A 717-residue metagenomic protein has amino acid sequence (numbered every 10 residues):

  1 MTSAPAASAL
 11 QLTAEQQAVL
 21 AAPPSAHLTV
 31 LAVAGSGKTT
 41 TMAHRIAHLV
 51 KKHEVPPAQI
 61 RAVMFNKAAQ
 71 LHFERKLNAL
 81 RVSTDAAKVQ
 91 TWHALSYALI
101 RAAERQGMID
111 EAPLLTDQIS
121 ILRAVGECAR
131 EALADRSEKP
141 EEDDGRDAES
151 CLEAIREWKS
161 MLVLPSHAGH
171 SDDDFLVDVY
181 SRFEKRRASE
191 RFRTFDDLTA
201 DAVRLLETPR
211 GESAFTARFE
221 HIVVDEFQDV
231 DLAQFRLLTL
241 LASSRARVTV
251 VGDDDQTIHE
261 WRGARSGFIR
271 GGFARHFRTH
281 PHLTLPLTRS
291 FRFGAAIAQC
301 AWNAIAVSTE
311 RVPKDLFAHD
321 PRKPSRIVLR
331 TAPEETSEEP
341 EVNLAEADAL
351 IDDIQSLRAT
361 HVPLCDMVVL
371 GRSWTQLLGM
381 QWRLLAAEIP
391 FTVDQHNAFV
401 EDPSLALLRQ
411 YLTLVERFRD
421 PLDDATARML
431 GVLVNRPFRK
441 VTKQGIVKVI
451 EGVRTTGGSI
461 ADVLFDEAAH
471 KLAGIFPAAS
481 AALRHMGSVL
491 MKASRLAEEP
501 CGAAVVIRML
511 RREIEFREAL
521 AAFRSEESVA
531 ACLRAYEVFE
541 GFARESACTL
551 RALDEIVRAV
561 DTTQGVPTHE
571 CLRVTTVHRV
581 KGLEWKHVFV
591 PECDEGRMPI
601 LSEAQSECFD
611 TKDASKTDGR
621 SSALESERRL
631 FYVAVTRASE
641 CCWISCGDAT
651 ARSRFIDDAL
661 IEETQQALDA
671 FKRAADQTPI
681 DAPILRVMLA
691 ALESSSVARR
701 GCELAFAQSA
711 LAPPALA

Functional and structural regions predicted by a protein language model:
T2-A22, A26-A34, A58, M108-L114 (+4 more regions): Inter-lobe coupling/hinge region of RecA-like P-loop helicase motors
T2-A34, K88, D117-A124, H170-R270 (+3 more regions): Conserved helicase NTPase motor core
S25-L28, V33-S36, L49-A200, A217 (+4 more regions): A basic/glycine-biased coupling hinge at the interface between accessory DNA-binding modules
T39-A47: Motif I (Walker A/P-loop) of helicase-class P-loop NTPases
H48, L232-E339: Conserved RecA-like helicase ATPase core segment that couples NTP binding/hydrolysis to strand translocation
V55-Q70, A87, D225, V251 (+4 more regions): Conserved RecA-like ASCE P-loop NTPase motor core of nucleic-acid helicases/translocases
A94-L95, R275-T279, H361-E499: ATPase/helicase motor core of nucleic-acid motors
D420-A427, E467-W585, E595-I600, C641-W643 (+8 more regions): Accessory C-terminal helicase-associated subdomains
